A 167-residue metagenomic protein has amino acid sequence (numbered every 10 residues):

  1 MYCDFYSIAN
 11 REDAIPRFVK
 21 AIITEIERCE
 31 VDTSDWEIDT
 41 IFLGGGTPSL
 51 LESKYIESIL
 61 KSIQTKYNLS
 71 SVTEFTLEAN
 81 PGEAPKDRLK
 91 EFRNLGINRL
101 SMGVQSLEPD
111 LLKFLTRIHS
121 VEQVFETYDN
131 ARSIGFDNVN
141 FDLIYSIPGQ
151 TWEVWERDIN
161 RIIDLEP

Functional and structural regions predicted by a protein language model:
M1-F5: Local cysteine-cluster metal-coordination motifs and their immediate loop/turn environment, predominantly Fe-S cluster
S7-D32, E37-P167: Conserved non-cysteine loop/helix-boundary elements of the Radical SAM core domain that shape
